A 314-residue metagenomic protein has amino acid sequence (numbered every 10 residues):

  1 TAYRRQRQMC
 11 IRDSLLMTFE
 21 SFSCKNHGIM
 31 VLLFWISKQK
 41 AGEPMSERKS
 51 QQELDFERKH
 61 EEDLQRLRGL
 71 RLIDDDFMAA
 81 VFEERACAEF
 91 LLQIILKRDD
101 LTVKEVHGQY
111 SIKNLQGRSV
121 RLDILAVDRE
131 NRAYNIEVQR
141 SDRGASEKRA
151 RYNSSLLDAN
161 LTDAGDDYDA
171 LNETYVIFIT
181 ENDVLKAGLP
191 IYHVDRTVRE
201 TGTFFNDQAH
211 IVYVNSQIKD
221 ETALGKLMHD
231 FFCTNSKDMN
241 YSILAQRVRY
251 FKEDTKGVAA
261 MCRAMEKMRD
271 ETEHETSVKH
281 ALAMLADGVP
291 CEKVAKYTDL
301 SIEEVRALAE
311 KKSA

Functional and structural regions predicted by a protein language model:
T1-D13: Single conserved hydrophobic/aromatic residue that forms the stacking wall/gate of nucleotide- or nucleobase-binding
R5-Q8, F22, A260: Secreted/extracellular small peptides and ectodomain modules produced from precursors
F19-H210, D220-T222: Accessory alpha/beta interaction modules
K25, L32-R68, L72, D76 (+3 more regions): Short, charged alpha-helical interaction segments and adjacent helix-coil junctions
I177, Y213, C233: Catalytic-site signature of metal-activated, phosphate-bearing donor transferases, centered on the GT-A/GT-A-like
